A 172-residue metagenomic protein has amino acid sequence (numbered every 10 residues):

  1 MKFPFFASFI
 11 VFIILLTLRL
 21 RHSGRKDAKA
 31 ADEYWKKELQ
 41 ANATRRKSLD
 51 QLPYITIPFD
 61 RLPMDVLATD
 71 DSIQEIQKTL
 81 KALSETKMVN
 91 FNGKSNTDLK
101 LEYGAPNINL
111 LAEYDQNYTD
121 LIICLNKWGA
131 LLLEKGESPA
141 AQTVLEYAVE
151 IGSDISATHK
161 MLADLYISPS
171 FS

Functional and structural regions predicted by a protein language model:
K2-D120: N-terminal alpha-helical interaction modules that lie
T119, G152-S153: Short coil turns that delineate tetratricopeptide repeat
C124, A157-T158: TPR alpha-solenoid repeat register
K127-W128, L162: Structural register within alpha-helical repeat arrays
L131-L132, H159, Y166: Residue at a conserved register position within TPR or TPR-like alpha-solenoid repeats
S138, F171-S172: TPR-repeat structural position
